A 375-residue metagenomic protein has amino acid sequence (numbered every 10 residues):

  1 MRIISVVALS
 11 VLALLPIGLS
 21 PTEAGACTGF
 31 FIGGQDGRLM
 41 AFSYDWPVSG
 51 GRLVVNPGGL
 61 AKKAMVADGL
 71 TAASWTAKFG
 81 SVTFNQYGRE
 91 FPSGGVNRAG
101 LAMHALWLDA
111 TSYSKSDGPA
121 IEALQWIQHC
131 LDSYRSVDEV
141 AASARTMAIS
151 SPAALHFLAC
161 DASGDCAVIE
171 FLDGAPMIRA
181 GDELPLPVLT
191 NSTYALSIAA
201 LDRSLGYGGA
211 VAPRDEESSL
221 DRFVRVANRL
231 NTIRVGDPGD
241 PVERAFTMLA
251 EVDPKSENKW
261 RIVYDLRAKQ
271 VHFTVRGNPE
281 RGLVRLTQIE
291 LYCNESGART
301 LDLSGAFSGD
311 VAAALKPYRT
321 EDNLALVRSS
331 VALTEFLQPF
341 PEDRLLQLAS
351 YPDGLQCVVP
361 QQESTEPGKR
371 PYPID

Functional and structural regions predicted by a protein language model:
M1-I4: Positively charged n-region of N-terminal signal peptides that target proteins for export
V7-G18: Bacterial N-terminal signal peptides
L19-A24: Signal peptide processing junction and immediate N-terminal pro/mature segment of secreted/exported proteins
G25-R89, G94, H104-D132, L155 (+1 more regions): C-terminal, well-structured catalytic/ligand-binding subdomain of enzymes
L124-Y134, E139-A148: Short N-terminal edge-element motif at the start of the domain
E139-A159, D165-C166: Secretory/export targeting leaders with adjacent low-complexity proregions
